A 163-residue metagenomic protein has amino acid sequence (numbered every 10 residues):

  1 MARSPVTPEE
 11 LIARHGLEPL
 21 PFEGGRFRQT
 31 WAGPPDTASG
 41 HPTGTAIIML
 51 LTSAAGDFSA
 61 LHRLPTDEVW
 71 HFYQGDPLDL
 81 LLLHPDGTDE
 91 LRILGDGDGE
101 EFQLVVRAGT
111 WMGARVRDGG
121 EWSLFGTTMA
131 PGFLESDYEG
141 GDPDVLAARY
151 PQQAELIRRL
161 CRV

Functional and structural regions predicted by a protein language model:
M1-L104, G113-A114, G119-W122, T127 (+2 more regions): Non-catalytic, conserved peripheral segments adjacent to functional cores
G109-T110: Extracellular beta-helix/beta-solenoid repeat scaffolds
